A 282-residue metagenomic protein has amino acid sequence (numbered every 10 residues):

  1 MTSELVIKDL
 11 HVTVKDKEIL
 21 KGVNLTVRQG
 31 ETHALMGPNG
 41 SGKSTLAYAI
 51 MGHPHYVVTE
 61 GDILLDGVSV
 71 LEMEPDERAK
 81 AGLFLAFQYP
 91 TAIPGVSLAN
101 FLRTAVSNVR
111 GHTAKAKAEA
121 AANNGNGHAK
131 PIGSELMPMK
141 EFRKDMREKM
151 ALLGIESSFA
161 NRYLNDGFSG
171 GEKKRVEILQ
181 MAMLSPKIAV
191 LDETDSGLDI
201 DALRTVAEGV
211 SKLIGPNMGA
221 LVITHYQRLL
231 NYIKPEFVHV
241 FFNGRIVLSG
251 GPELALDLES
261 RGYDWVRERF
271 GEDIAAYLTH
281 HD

Functional and structural regions predicted by a protein language model:
L5-I7, L20-G22: Conserved structural motif at the start of ABC-family nucleotide-binding domains
M36-P38: The feature captures the beta-strand-to-loop junction immediately N-terminal to the Walker
D62-R78, N165: ABC ATPase NBD Q-loop/coupling interface
T91-K187: ABC-family P-loop ATPase nucleotide-binding domains
E193-T194, D201: Walker B catalytic motif
L203-P216: Helical segment within the ABC ATPase nucleotide-binding domain
F241, R245-E268: Conserved beta-strand-loop-alpha-helix hinge in the C-terminal portion of ABC ATPase nucleotide-binding domains
